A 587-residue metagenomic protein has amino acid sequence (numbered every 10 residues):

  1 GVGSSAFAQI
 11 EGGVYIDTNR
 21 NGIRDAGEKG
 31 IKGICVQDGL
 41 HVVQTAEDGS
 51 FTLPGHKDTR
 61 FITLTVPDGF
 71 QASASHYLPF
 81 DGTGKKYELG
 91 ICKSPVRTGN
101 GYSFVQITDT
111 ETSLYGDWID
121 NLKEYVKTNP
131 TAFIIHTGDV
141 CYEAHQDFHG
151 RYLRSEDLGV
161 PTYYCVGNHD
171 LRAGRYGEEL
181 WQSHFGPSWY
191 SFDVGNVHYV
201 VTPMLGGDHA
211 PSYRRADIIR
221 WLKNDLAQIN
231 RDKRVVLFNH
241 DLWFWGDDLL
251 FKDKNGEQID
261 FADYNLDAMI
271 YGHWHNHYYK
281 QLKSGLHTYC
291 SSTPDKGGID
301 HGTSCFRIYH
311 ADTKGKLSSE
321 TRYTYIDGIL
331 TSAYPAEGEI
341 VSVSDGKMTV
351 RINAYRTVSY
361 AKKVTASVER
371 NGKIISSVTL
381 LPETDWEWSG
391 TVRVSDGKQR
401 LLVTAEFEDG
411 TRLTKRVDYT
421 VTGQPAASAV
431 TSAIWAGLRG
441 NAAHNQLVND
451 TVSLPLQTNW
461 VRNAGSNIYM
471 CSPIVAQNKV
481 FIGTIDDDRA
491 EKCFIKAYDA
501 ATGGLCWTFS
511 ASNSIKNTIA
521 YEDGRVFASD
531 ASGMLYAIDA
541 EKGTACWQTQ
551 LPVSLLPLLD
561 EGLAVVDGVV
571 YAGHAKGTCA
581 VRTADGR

Functional and structural regions predicted by a protein language model:
I10-I16, G49, L89: A short, amphipathic beta-strand motif
R24, G30, Q37-P54, T379-E383: Short, acidic Ser/Thr/Gly-rich low-complexity loop/linker segments typical of extracellular and cell-surface proteins
H41-V42, K57-S73: A short, solvent-exposed beta-strand micro-motif common in secreted/extracellular proteins
P67-D81, Q146-R231, K254-A268, Y278-D312: Extended active-site neighborhood of metal-dependent phosphoesterases/phosphodiesterases
S73-F148: N-terminal active-site segment of His-dependent metallophosphoesterases
Y278, K283-A354: Binuclear metal-dependent phosphoesterase catalytic core
A427-T458: Blade/loop signatures of beta-propeller domains
W460-A476, T484-K492, C506-A520, W547-V566 (+2 more regions): Extracytoplasmic beta-rich repeat domains
